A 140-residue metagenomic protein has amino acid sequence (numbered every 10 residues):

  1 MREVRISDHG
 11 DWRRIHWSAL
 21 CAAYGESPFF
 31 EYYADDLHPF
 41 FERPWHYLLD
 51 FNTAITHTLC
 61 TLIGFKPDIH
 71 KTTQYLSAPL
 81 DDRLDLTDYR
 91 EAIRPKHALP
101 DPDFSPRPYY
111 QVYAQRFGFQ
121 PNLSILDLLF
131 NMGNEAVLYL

Functional and structural regions predicted by a protein language model:
M1-L140: Residues lining hydrophobic/aromatic ligand-binding pockets adjacent to catalytic sites
